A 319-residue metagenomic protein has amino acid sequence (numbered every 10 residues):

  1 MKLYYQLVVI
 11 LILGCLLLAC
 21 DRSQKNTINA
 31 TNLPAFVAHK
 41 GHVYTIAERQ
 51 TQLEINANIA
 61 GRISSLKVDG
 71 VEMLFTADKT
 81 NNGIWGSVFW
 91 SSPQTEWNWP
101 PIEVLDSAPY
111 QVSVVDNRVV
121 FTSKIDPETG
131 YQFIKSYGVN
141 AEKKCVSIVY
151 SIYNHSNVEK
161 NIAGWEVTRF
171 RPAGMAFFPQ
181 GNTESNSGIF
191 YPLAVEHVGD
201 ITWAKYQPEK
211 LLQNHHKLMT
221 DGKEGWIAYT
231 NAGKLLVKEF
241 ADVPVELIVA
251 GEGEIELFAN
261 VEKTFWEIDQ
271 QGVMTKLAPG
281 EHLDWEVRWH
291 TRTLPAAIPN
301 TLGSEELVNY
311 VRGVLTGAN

Functional and structural regions predicted by a protein language model:
M1-V8: Bacterial N-terminal signal peptides that target proteins for export
L18-A19: C-terminal motif of bacterial Sec signal peptides marking the signal peptidase cleavage site
R22-S87, V120-I125, G222-G225, T230-A232 (+3 more regions): Beta-strand-rich N-terminal accessory domains
L33-P34, T95-K143, N157-I162, A173-M175 (+1 more regions): Extended, loop-rich substrate-binding clefts of extracytoplasmic carbohydrate-active enzymes
T51-L53, G61-S65, K144, H155-A163 (+3 more regions): A contiguous, surface-exposed recognition patch within enzymatic or periplasmic domains that forms
G138-N140, Y153-H155, H290-R292: Solvent-exposed residues in well-ordered beta-strands and their adjoining turns, especially edge/terminal strands
S147-Y153: Short beta-strand elements of extracellular/lumenal beta-sandwich folds
